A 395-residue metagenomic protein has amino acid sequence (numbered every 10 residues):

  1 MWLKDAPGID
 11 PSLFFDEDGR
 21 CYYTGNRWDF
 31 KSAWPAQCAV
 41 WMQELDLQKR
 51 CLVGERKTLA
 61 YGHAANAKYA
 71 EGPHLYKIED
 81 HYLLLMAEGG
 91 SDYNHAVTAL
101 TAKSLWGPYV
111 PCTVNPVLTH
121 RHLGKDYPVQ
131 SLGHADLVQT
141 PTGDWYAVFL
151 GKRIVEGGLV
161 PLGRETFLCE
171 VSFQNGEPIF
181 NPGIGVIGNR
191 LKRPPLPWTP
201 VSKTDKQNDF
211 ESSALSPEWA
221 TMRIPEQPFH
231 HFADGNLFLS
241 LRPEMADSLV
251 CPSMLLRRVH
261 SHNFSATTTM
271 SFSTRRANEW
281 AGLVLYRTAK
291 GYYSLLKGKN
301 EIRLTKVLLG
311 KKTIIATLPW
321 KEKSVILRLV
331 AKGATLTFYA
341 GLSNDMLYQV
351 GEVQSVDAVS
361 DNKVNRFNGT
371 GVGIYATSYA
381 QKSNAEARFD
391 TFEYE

Functional and structural regions predicted by a protein language model:
M1-E395: Carbohydrate-active catalytic/glycan-binding domains of CAZyme proteins, especially the secreted or lumenal ectodomains
